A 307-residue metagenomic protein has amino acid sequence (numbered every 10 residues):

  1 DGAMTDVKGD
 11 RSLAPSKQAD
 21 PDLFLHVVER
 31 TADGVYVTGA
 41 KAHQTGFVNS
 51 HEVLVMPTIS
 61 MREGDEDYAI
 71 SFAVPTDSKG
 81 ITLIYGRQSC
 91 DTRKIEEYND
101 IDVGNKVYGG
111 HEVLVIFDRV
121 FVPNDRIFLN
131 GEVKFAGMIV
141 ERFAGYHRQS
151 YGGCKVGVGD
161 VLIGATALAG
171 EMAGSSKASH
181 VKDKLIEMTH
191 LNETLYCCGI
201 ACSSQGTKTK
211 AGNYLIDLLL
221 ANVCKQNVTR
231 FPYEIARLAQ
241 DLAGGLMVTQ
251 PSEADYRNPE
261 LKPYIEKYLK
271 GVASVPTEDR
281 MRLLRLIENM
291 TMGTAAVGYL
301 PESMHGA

Functional and structural regions predicted by a protein language model:
D1-G2, R126-I127, S175-A178, T194-A201 (+4 more regions): Intrinsically disordered or highly flexible coil/loop and linker segments, enriched in small and charged/polar residues
G2, D6-C154: FAD-binding core of flavoproteins
G110, R148, K155, G159 (+5 more regions): Generic structural signal for well-ordered, non-membrane alpha-helical segments in soluble metabolic enzymes
V140-Y146, A167, S204-L215: Short acidic (Asp/Glu) and glycine-rich catalytic loops that position anionic groups and cofactors
S150-K208: Extended amphipathic alpha-helical segments enriched in small hydrophobics
K182-I186, Y214-N222: Short, charged, amphipathic alpha-helical segments
I200-A211, L220, C224-Q226: Structured core of small recognition/catalytic domains
L219-A307: Alpha-helix capping/hinge segments and adjacent helical runs
